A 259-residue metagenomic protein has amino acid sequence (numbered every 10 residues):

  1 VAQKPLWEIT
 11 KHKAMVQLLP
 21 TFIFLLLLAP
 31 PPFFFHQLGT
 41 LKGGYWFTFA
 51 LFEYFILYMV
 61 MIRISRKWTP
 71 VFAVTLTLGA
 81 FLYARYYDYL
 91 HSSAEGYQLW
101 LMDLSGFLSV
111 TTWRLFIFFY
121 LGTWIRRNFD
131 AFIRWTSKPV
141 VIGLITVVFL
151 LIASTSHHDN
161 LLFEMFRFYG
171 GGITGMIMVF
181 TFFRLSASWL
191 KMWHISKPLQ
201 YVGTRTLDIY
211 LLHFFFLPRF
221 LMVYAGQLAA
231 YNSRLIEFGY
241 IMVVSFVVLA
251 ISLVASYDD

Functional and structural regions predicted by a protein language model:
V1-D259: Alpha-helical transmembrane segments and their immediate juxtamembrane cytosolic regions
